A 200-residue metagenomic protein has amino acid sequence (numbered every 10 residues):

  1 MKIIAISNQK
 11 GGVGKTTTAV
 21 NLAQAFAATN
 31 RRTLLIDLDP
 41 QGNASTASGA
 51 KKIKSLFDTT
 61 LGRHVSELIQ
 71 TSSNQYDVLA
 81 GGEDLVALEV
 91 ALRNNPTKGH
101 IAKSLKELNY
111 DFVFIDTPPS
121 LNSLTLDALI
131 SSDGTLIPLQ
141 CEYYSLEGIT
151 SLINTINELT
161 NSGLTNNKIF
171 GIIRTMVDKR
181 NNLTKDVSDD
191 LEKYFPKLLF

Functional and structural regions predicted by a protein language model:
M1-F200: P-loop NTP-binding core
